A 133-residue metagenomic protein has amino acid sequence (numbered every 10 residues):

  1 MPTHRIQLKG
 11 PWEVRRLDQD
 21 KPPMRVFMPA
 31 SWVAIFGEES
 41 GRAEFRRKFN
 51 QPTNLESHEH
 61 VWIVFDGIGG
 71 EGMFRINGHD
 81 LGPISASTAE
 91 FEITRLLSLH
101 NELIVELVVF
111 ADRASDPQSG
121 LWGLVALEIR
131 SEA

Functional and structural regions predicted by a protein language model:
M1-E38, E102-A133: An acidic-aromatic loop/edge-strand motif
E13, L81-G82: Short, isolated positions in well-ordered beta-strands
E38-T53: Short beta-strands within extracellular/lumenal beta-sheet-rich domains
G41-A43, S57, L99: Residue-level preference for beta-strand/loop junctions
F45-R47, S87-F91: Short strand-edge motifs at loop-to-beta-strand transitions and within beta-strands of extracellular beta-rich domains
E56-G78, S85, L103-E106: Aromatic-lined ligand-binding clefts that engage carbohydrates, nucleic acids, or primary amines
I63, G78-H79, R95, G123-L127: Conserved catalytic/binding loops enriched for acidic/polar residues
A89-E102: Short, surface-exposed tryptophan/glycine-enriched loops that mediate extracellular molecular recognition
